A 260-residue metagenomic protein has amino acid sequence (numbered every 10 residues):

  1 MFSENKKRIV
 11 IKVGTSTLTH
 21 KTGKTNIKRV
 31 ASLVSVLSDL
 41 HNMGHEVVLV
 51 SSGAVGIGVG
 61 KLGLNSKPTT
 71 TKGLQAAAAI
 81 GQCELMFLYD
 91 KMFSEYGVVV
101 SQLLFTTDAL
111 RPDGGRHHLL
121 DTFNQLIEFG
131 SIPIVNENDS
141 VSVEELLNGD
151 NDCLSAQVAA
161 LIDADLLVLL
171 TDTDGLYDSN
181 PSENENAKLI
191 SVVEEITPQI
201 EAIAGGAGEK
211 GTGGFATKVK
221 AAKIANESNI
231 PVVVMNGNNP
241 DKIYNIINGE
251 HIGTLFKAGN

Functional and structural regions predicted by a protein language model:
M1-K67, T71-V99, L103-N260: C-terminal catalytic "cap/lid" subdomain
